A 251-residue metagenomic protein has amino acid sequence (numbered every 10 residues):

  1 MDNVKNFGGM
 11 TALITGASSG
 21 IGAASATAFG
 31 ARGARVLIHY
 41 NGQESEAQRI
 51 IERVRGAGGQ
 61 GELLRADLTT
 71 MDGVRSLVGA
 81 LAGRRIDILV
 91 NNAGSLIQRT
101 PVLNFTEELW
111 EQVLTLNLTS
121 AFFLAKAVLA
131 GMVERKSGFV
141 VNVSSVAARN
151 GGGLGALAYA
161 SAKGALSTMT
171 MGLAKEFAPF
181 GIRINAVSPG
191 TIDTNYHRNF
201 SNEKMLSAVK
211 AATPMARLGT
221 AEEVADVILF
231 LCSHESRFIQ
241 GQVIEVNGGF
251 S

Functional and structural regions predicted by a protein language model:
S18-S19: Conserved glycine-rich cofactor-binding loop
T100-V102, L109-L114, H197, V209: Substrate-binding pocket helix/loop in short-chain dehydrogenase/reductase
F105, G151-A160, G172: Active-site loop-to-helix junction immediately N-terminal to the catalytic Tyr of the SDR YXXXK motif in Rossmann-fold
F122, R183, R217-V246: C-terminal substrate-recognition "lid" of short-chain dehydrogenase/reductases
A125, A162: Active-site helix of classical SDR
A130, K175-P179, R237: Alpha-helical segment proximal to the catalytic Tyr-Lys
S145: Residue(s) in the substrate-gating loop at a strand-loop-helix junction that position the organic substrate next
